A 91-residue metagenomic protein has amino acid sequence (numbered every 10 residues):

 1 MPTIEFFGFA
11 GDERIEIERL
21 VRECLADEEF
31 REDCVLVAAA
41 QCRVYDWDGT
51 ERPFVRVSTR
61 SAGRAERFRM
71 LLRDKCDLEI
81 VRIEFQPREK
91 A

Functional and structural regions predicted by a protein language model:
M1-A91: A domain-level signal for the structural core that forms small-molecule/cofactor-binding pockets and catalytic centers
